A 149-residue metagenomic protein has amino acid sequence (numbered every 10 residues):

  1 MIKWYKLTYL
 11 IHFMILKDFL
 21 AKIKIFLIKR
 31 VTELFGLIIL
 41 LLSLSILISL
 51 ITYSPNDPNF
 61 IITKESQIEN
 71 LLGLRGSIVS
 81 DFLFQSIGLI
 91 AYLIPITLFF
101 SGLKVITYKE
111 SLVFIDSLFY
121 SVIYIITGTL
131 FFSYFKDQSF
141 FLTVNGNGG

Functional and structural regions predicted by a protein language model:
I2-W4, T8-G149: Alpha-helical transmembrane segments used as membrane anchors
